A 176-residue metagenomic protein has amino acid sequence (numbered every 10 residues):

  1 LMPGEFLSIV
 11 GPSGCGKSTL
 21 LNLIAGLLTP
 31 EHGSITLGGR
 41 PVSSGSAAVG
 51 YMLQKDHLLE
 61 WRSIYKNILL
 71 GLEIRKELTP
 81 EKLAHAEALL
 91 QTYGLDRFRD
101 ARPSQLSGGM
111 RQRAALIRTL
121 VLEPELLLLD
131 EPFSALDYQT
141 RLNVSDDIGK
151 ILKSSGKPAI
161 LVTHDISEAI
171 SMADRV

Functional and structural regions predicted by a protein language model:
V10-P12: The feature captures the beta-strand-to-loop junction immediately N-terminal to the Walker
A25: Helix-to-loop junction immediately C-terminal to a conserved catalytic motif
G33-G45: Conserved ABC transporter NBD signature motif
R62-L69: Short coil-to-helix segment of the ABC ATPase nucleotide-binding domain corresponding to the Q-loop/switch region
L69, P80-F98, G149-K150: Conserved ABC ATPase "signature" region
A101-S104, R118, L122: Conserved signature/switch motifs of ABC ATPase nucleotide-binding domains
L127-D130: Catalytic Walker B motif of ABC-type/P-loop ATPase nucleotide-binding domains
G156-V162: Conserved H-loop
